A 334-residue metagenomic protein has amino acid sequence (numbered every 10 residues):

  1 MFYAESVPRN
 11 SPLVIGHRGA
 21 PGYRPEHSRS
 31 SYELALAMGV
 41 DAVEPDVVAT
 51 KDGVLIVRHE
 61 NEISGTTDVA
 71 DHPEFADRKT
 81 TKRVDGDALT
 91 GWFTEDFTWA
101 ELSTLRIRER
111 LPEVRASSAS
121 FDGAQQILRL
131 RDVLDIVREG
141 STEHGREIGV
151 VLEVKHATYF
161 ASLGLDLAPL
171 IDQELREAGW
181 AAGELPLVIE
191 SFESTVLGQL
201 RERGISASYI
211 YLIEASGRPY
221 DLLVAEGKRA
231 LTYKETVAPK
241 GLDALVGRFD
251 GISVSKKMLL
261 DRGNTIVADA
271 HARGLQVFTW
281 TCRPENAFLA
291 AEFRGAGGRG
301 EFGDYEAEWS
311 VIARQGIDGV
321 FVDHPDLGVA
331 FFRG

Functional and structural regions predicted by a protein language model:
M1-G334: Phosphate-group recognition and catalysis centered on beta-loop-alpha active-site segments
